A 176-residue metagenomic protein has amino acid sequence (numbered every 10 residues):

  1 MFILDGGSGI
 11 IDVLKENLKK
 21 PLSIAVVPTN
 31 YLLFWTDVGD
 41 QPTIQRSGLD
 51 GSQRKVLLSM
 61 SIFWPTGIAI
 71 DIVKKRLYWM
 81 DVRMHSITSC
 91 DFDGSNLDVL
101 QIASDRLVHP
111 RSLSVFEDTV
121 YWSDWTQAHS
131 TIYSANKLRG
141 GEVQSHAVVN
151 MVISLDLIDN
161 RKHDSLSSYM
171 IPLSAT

Functional and structural regions predicted by a protein language model:
M1-F2, Q41-R46, H85-S89, A128-S134: Structural motif
I3, F34-T36, Y78-W79, W122-D124: Residue position within the beta-strands of beta-propeller blades
G7-G9, Y31, Q41, S52 (+6 more regions): Short coil/turn linkers that define WD40 beta-propeller blade boundaries
G9-K15, S52-S59, N96-A103, G141-A147: A short beta-strand motif characteristic of beta-propeller blades
N17-Y31, S61-R76, D105-T119, V149-L166: Beta-rich, blade/repeat-based domains predominating in secreted/periplasmic proteins but also intracellular
T29, V38-G39, V73, V82 (+2 more regions): Short loop/turn segments immediately following the C-termini of beta-strands
H109, D124-W125: Contiguous ligand/interfacial binding patches
W125-T176: Blade-level signature of beta-propeller repeat domains, shared across WD40, Kelch, NHL, RCC1 and BNR/Asp-box propellers
